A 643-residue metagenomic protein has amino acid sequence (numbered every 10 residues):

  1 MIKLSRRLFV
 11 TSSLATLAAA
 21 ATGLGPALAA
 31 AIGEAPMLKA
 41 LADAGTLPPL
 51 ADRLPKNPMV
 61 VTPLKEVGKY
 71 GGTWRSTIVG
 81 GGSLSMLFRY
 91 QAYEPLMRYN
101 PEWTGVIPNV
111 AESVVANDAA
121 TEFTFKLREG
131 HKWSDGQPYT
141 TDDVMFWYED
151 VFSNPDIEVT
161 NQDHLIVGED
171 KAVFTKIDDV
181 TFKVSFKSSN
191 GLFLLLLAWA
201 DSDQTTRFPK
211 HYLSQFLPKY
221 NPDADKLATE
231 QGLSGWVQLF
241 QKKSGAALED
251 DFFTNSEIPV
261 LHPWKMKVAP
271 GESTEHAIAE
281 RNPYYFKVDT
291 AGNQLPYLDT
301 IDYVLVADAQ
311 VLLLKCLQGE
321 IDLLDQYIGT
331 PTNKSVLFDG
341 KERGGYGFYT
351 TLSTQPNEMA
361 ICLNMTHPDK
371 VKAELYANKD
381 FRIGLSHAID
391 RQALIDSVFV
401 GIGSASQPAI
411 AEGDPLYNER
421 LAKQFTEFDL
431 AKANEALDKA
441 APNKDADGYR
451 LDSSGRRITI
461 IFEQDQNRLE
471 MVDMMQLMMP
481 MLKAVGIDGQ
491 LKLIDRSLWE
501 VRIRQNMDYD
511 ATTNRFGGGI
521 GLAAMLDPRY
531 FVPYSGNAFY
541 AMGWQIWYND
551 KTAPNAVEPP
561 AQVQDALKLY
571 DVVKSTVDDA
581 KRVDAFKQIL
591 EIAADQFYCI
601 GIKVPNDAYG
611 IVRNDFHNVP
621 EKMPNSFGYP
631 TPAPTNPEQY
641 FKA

Functional and structural regions predicted by a protein language model:
M1-T16: N-terminal secretory signal peptides and thylakoid transit peptides that target proteins across membranes
T16, W264, P270-G271, E275-A277 (+7 more regions): Detector for C-terminal structural segments
D43, P48-A119, E149, L248 (+1 more regions): N-terminal lobe/hinge region of extracytoplasmic solute-binding protein
K65, Y70-Y90, V110, F193-S202 (+5 more regions): A structural "hinge/loop" feature
E112-E158, K183-S185, L312-K315, L375-A377 (+1 more regions): Aromatic- and charge-enriched surface segment that lines or borders ligand/interaction sites
R128, D251-N255, Y284-V336, M479 (+2 more regions): Ligand-site clamp/hinge motif
S153-N161, V173-T175, M266-E280, Y284 (+5 more regions): Extracellular/periplasmic solute-recognition and catalytic clefts
D163-G245: Surface-exposed binding/hinge segments that line and control ligand-binding clefts or catalytic entry sites
